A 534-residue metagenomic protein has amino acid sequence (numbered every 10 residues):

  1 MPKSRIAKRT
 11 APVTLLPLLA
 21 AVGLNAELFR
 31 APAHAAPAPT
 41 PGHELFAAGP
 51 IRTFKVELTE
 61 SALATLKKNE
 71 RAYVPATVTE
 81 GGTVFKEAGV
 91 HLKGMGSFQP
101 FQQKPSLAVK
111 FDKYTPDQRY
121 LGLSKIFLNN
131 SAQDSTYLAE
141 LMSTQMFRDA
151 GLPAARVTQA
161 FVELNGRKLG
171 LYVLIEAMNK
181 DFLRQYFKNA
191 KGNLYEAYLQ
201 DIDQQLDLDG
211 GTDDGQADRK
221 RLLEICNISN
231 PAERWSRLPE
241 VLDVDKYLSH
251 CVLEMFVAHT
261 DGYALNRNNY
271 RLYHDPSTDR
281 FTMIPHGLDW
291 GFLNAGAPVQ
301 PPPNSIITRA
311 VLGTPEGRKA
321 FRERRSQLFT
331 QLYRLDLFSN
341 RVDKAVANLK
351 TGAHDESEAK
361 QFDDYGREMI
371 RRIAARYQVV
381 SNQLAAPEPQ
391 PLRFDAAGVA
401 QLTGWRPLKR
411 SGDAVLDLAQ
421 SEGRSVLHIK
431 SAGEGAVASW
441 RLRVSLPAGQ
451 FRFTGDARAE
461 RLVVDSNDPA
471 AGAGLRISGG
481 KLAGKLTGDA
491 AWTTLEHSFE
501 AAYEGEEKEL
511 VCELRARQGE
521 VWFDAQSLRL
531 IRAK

Functional and structural regions predicted by a protein language model:
M1-R9: N-terminal secretory signal peptides that target proteins for export/translocation
P12-E27: Bacterial N-terminal signal peptides
L16, F46, L66-K68, E80 (+13 more regions): Generic marker of residues within folded, mature protein domains
A20-L24, A33, G423: Intrinsic disorder/low-complexity segments in short proteins, especially the signal peptide and propeptide regions
L28-P391: Phosphate/dinucleotide-binding and metal-coordinating scaffold of catalytic cores in nucleotide-dependent enzymes
A386-K534: Extracellular and organelle-lumenal recognition/adhesion modules and their flexible linkers in secreted
